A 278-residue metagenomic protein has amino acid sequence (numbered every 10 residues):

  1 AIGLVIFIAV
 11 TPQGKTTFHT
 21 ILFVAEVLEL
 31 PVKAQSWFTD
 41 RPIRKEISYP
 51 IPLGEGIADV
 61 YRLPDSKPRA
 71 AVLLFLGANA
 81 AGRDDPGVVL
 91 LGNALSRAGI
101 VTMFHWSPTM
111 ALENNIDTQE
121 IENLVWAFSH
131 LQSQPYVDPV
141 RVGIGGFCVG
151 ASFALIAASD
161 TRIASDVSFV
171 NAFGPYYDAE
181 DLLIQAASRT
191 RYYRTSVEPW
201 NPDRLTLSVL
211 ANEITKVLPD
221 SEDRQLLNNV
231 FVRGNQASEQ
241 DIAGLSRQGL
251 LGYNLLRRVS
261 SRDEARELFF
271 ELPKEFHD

Functional and structural regions predicted by a protein language model:
H19-A70: N-terminal cap/lid segment of alpha/beta-hydrolase-fold proteins
R69, F75-A81: Active-site glycine-rich loops that stabilize anionic/oxyanionic intermediates across multiple enzyme folds
L74-G77, F104-W106: Structural cue for short, hydrophobic secondary-structure segments
P86-M103: Short amphipathic alpha-helix adjacent to the substrate-entry channel of hydrolases
N115-Y136: Alpha/beta-hydrolase active-site loop
P135-C148: Alpha/beta-hydrolase fold nucleophile elbow
G146-I156: Glycine-rich nucleophile elbow surrounding the catalytic serine of serine-hydrolase chemistry
I156-R258: Alpha/beta-hydrolase-fold enzymes
